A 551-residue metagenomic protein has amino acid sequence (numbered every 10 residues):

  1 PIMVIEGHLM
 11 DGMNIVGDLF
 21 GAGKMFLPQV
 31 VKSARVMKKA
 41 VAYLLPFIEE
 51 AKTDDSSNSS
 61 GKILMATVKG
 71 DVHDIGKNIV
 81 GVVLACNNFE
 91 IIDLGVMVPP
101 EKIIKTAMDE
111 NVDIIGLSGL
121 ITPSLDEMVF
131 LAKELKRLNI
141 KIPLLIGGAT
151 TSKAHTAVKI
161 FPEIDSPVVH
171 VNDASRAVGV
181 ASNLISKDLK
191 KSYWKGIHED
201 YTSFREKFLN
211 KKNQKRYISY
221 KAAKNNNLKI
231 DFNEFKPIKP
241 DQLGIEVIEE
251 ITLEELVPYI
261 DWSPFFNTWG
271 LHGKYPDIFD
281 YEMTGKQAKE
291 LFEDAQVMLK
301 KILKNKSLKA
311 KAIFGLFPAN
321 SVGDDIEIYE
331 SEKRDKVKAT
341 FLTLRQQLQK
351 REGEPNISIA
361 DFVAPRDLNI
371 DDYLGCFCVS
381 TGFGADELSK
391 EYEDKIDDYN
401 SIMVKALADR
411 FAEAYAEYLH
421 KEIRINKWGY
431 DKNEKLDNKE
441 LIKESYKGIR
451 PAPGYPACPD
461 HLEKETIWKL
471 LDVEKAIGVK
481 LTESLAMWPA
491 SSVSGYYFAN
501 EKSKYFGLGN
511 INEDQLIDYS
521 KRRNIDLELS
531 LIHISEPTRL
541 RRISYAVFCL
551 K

Functional and structural regions predicted by a protein language model:
P1, K62-K69, I75-N87, D241-I245 (+2 more regions): C-terminal accessory/binding modules appended to enzymatic or scaffolding proteins
P1-I5, D11-N14, S175-S401, A406 (+1 more regions): Active-site loops and adjacent core secondary-structure elements that bind or stabilize anionic groups
P1-L117, D325, L348-V363, D367-K432: ATP-dependent carboxylate/acyl-activation modules
I15-A22, L135-A157, L243-I278, L516 (+1 more regions): Amphipathic alpha-helical packing elements
N78-N87, D93-E163: Cofactor-cradling patches in redox/metallo enzymes
L131, L135-I140, G148-E206: Conserved phosphate-handling catalytic cores of large alpha/beta enzymes
A312-G323, K421-K521, L527-E528, S535: Compositionally biased, low-complexity/repeat regions
I532-A546: Residue-level detector of conserved catalytic or cofactor/ligand-binding positions in enzyme active sites
